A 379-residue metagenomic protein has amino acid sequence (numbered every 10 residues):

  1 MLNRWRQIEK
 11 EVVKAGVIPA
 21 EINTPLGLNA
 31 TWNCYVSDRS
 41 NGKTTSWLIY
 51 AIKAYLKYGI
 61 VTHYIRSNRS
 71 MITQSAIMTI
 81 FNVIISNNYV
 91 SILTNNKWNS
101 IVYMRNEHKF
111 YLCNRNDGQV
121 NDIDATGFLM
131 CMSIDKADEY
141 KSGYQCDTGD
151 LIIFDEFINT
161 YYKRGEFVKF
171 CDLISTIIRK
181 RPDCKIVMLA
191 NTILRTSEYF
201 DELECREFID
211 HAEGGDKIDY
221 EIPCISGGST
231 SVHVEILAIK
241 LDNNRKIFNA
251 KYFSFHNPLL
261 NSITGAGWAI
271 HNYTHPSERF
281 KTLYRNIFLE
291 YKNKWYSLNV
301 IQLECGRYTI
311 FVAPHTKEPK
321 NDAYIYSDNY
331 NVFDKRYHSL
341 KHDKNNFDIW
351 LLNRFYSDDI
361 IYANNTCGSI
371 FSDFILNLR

Functional and structural regions predicted by a protein language model:
L2-R379: Phosphate/NTP-binding elements of NTP-utilizing enzymes
